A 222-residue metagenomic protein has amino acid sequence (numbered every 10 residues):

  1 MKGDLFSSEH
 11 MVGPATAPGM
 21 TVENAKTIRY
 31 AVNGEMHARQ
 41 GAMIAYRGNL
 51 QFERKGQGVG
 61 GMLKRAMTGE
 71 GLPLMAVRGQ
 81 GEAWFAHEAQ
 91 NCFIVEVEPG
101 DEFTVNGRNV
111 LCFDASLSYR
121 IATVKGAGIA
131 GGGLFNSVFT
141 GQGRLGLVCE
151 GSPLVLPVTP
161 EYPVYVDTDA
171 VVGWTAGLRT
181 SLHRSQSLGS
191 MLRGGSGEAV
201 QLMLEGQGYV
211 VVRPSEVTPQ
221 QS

Functional and structural regions predicted by a protein language model:
M1-S222: Phosphate/adenylate-binding glycine loop and adjacent helical scaffold
